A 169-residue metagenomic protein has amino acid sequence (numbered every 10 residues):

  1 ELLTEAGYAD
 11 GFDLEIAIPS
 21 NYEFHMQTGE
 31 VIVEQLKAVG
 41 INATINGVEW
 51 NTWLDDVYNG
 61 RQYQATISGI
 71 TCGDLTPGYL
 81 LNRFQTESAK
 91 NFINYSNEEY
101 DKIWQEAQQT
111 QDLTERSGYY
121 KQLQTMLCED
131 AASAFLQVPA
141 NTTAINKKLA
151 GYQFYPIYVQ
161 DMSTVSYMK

Functional and structural regions predicted by a protein language model:
E1-E15: Immediate post-signal peptide segment of exported/extracytoplasmic ligand-binding proteins
G11-N21, A43-N46, Q64: Short, well-ordered beta-strand elements
S20, F24-V33, L54-K169: Detector for C-terminal structural segments
G40: Short glycine-rich hinge loops at helix-strand junctions in the catalytic core of two-component histidine kinases
W50: ADP-ribose/nucleotidyl-moiety interaction motifs
